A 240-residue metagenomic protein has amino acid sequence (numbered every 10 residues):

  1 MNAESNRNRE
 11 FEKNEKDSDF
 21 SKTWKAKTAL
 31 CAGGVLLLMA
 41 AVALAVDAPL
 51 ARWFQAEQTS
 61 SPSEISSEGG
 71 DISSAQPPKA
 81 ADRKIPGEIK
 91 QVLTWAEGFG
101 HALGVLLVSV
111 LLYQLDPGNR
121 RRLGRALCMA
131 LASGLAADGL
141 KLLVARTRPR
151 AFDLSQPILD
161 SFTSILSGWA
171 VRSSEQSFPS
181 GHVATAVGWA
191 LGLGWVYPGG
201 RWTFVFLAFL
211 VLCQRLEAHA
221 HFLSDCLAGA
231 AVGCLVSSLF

Functional and structural regions predicted by a protein language model:
N2-E4, E12-V108, K141-L159, W169-A170: N-terminal transmembrane-helix/juxtamembrane module of multi-pass inner/ER membrane proteins
F20-L30, Q114-R125, G194-R201: Membrane-interface helix-loop-helix junctions at transmembrane boundaries of multi-pass membrane enzymes, predominantly
A29-L30, L159-F240: Membrane-embedded catalytic cores of phosphoryl/pyrophosphoryl-handling enzymes
A32-L36, A40, L106, A126-D138 (+2 more regions): Alpha-helical transmembrane spans of integral membrane proteins, capturing the lipid-embedded, hydrophobic core of TM
L38-A43, L131-G139, A208-H219: Aromatic-anchored segments of alpha-helical transmembrane domains
A45-V46, D116-P117, V144-A145, P198 (+1 more regions): Short helix-capping/hinge motifs at transmembrane helix termini and TM-loop junctions
E97-L112, H182-V187, L193: Hydrophobic alpha-helical transmembrane segments
L111-L142: Interfacial segments of alpha-helical transmembrane regions
